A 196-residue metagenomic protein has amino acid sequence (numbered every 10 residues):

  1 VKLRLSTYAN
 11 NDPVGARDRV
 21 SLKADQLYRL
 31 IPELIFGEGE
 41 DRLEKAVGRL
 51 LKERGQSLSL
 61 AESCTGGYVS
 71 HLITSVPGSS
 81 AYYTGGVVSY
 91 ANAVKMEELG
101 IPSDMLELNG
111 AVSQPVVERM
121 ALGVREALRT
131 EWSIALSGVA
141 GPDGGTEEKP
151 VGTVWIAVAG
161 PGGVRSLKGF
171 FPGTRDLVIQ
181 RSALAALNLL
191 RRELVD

Functional and structural regions predicted by a protein language model:
V1-N11: Long amphipathic alpha-helical segments
P13-D196: Short alpha-helical segments enriched in small residues
